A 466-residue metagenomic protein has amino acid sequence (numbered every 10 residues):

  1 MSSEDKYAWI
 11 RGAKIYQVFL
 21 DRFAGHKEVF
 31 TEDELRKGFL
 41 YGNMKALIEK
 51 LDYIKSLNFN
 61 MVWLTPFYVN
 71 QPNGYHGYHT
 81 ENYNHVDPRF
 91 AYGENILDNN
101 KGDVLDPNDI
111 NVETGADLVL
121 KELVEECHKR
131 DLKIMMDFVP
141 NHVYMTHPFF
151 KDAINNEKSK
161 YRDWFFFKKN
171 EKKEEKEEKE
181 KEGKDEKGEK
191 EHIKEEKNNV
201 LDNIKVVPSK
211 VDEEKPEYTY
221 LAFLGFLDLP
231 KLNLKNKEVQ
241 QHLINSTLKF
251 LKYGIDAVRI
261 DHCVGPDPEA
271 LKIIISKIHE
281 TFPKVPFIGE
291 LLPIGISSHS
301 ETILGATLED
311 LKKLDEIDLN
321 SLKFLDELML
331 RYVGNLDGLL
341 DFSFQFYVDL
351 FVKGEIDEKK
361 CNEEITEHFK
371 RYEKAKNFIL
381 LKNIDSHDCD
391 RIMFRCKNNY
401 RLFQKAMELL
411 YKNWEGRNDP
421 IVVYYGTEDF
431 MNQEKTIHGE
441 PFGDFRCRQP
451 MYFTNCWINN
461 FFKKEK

Functional and structural regions predicted by a protein language model:
M1-K133, N141-V143, P148-D152, K173-K176 (+5 more regions): N-terminal structural segment of carbohydrate-active enzymes
Y7, P72-D87, P140-K176, D185-P216 (+2 more regions): Aromatic- and acidic-residue-enriched segments that line the glycan-binding/catalytic groove of carbohydrate-active
K14-Y16, V62-L64, I134-M136, V258 (+3 more regions): Hydrophobic faces of well-ordered beta-strands that scaffold small-molecule active sites in alpha/beta enzyme cores
V18, I54, L64, Y83 (+7 more regions): Conserved, mostly hydrophobic/aromatic
Y41-Y53, N236-L251, F403-M407: Short, acidic/polar
F67, K158-K176, E189-I288, L292: Polysaccharide-binding and catalytic clefts of secreted carbohydrate-active enzymes
V124, E174-E175, D185-K194, N245-L248 (+4 more regions): Active-site-proximal helices and loops of the catalytic beta/alpha 8
F344, A375-N398: Active-site clefts of carbohydrate-active enzymes
